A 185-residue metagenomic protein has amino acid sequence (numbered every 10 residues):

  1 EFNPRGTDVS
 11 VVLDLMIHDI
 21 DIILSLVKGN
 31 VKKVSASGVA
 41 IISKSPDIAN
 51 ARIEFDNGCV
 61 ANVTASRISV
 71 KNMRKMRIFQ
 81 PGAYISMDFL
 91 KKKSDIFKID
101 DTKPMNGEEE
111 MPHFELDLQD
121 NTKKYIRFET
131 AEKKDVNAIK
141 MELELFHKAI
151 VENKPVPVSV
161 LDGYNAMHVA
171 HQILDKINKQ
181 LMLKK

Functional and structural regions predicted by a protein language model:
F2-F79, F89-K91: Rossmann-like dinucleotide-binding domain that binds NAD(P)(H)
N3-D8, R127-A131, P155: Short amphipathic alpha-helical segments at helix-loop
G6, P46-D47, K98-D100, A170-H171: Short secondary-structure transition/capping segments
V9-V12, D135, E152: Generic anion/oxyanion-binding catalytic loop in active/binding sites
L26-G29, P81-I85, I173-K176, Q180: Phosphate/oxyanion-binding loops and surfaces in catalytic or ligand/nucleic-acid-binding neighborhoods
V39-I41, C59-M141, S159: NAD(P)-dinucleotide binding in Rossmann-like oxidoreductases
A51-R52, D100-G107, L174-N178: Short alpha-helix boundary/capping motifs
K133, K140-K185: C-terminal helix-rich "cap/oligomerization" subdomain common to oxidoreductases
